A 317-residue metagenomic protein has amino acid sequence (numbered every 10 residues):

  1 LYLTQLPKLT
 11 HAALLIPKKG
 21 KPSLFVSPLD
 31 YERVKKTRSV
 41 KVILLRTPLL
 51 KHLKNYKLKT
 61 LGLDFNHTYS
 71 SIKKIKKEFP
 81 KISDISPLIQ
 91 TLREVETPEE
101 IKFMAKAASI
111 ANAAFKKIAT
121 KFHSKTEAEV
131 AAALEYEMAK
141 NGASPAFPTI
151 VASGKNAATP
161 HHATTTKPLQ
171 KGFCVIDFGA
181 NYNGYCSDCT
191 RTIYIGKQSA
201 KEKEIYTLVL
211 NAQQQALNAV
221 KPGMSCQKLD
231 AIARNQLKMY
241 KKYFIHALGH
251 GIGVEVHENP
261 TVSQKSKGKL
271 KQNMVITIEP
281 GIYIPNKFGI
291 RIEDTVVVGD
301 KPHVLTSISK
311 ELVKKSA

Functional and structural regions predicted by a protein language model:
L1-A317: Active-site neighborhoods and metal-handling regions in enzymes and metal-associated proteins
